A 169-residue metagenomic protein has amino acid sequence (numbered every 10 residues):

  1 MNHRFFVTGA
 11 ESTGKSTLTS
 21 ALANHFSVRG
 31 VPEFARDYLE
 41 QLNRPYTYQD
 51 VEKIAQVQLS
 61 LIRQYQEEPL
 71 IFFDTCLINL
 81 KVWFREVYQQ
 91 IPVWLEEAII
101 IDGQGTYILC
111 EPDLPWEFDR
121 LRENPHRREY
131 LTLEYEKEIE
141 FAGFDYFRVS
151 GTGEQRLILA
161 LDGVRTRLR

Functional and structural regions predicted by a protein language model:
M1-R4: Pre-Walker A (Motif I) flank of P-loop NTPase domains
V7: Hydrophobic anchor at the beta1->P-loop junction of P-loop NTPases
E11: The conserved Walker
K15: Conserved lysine of the Walker
S20, N24-R63: Conserved substrate/cofactor phosphate-moiety recognition/catalytic segment in nucleotide-dependent phosphotransferases
E52-D102, L121: Glycine-rich phosphate-binding loop used to anchor ATP phosphates in small-molecule kinases, encompassing both
Y88-Q155, L159-D162, L168: A glycine- and Lys/Arg-enriched "phosphate-lid" helix/loop adjacent to the NTP-binding pocket of small-molecule kinases
